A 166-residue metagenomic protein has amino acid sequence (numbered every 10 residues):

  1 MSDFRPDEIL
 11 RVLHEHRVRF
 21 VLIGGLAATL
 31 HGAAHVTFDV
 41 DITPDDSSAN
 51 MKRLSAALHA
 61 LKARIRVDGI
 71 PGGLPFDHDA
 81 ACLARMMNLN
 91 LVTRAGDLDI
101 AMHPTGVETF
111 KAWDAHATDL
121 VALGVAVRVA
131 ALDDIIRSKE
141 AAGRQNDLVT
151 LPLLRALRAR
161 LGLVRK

Functional and structural regions predicted by a protein language model:
M1-K166: Compositionally biased terminal segments of proteins
